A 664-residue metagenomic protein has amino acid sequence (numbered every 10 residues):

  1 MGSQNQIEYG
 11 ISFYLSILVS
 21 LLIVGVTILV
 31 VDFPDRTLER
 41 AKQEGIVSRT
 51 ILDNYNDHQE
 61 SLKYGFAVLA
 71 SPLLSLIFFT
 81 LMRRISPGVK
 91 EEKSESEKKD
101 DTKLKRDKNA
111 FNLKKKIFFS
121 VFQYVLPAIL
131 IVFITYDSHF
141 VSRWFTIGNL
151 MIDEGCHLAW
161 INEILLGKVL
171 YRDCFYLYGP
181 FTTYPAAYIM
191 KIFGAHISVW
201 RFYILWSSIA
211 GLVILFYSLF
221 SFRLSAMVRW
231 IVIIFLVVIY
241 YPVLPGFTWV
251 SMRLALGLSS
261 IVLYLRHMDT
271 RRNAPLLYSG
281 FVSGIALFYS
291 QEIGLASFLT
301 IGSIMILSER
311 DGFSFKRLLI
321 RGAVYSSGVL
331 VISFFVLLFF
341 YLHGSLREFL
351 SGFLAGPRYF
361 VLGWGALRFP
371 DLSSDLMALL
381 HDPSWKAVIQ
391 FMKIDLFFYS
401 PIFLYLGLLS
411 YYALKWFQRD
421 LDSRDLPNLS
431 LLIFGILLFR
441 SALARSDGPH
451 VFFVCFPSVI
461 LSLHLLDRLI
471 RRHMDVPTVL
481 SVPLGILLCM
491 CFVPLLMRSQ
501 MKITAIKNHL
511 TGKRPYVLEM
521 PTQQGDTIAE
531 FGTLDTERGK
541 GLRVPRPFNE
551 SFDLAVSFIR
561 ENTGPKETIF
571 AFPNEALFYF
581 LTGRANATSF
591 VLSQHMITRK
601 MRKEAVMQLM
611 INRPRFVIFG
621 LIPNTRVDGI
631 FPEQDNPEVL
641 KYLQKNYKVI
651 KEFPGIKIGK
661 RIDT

Functional and structural regions predicted by a protein language model:
F33-E39, Y178, E292-L295, H343 (+1 more regions): Extracytoplasmic
S48-Y55, S260-Y278, D311-G312, Q390-F398 (+2 more regions): Membrane-interface transmembrane helices that cradle and orient dolichyl/undecaprenyl
Y64-V68, L256-S259, L295, L443-D475 (+3 more regions): Hydrophobic/aromatic-rich transmembrane helices and adjacent perimembrane loops
R143-W160, L170-A186, A195, G344 (+2 more regions): Extracytoplasmic catalytic/substrate-binding loops of multi-pass membrane glycan-assembly enzymes
Y176, P180, Y184, F193-V213 (+1 more regions): Loop-to-helix entry region of an early transmembrane alpha helix in multi-pass inner-membrane enzymes
F202-L224, S259-L263: Transmembrane-helix motifs of polytopic, lipid-linked glycan transferases
L276-Q291, S297-G302, V331, F434-S441: Membrane-interface alpha helices of multi-pass inner-membrane proteins
D311-V324, L406-L432, S446, H473-D475: Membrane-interface helix-loop-helix junctions at transmembrane boundaries of multi-pass membrane enzymes, predominantly
